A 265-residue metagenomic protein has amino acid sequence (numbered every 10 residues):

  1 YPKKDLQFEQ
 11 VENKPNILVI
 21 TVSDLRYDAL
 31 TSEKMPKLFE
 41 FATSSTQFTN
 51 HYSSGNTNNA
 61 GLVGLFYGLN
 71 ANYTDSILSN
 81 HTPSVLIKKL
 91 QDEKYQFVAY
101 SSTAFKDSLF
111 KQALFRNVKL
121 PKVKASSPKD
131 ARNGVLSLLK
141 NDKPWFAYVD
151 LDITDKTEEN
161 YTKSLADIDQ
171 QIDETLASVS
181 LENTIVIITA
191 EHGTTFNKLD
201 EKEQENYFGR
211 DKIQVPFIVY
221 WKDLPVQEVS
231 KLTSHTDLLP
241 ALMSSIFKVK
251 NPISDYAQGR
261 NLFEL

Functional and structural regions predicted by a protein language model:
Y1-K156, I246, S254-F263: Active-site-proximal alpha/beta segments of enzymes that process anionic O-linked groups
K37-F39, Q214-I218, H235, L239-P240: Structural micro-motif
T74-I77, E158-T162, Q204-N206, L224-T233 (+1 more regions): Active-site rim elements
L139, S180, I185-I187, L242 (+1 more regions): Short, hydrophobic alpha-helical segments
D155-Q171: Active-site-proximal segments of metal-dependent phosphoesterases and phosphodiesterases across multiple
I172-D173, V179, N183-T194, L199 (+2 more regions): Soluble extramembrane regions of membrane proteins in the secretory/endomembrane system
I187-L224: Histidine-centered active-site microenvironments of extracellular/periplasmic hydrolases and transferases
V226, S230-L265: Polar, surface-exposed loop/tail segments that function as active-site lids or cofactor/substrate-recognition elements
